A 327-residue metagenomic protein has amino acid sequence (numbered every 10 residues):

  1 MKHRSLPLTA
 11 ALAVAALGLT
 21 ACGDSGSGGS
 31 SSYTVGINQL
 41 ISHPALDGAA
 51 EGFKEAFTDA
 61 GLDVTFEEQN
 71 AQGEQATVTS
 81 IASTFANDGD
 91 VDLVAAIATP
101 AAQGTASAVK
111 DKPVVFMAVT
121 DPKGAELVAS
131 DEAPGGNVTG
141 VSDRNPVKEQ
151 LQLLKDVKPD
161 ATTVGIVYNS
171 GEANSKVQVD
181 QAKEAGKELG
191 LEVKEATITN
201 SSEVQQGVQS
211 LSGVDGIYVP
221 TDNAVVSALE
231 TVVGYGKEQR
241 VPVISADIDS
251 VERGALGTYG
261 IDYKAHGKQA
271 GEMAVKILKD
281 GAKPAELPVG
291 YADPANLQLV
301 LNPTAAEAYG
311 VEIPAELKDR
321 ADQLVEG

Functional and structural regions predicted by a protein language model:
G18-A21: C-terminal motif of bacterial Sec signal peptides marking the signal peptidase cleavage site
G23-S25: Bacterial signal peptide processing site
S32-K54, A60, E67-T77, G171-S175 (+2 more regions): Extracytoplasmic "Venus flytrap"
V35, Q39, F53, T139-G186 (+1 more regions): An alpha-beta-alpha
E68-A129, D222-K237, V241: Beta-alpha junction/loop-to-helix N-cap segments that form part of ligand/metal-binding clefts
P122-T163, D262-A282: Hydrophobic alpha-helical segments within soluble ligand-binding/sensing domains
A173-D247: Pocket-lining segment of extracytoplasmic ligand-binding domains
K276-G327: Hinge/cleft segment of the Venus flytrap/periplasmic-binding protein
